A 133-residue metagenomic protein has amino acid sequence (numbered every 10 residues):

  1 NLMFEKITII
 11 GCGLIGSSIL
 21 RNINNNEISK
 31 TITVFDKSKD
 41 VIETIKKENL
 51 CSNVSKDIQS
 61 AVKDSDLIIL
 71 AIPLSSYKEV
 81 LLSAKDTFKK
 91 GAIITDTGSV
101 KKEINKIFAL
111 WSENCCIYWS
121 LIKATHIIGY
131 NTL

Functional and structural regions predicted by a protein language model:
L2-S65: NAD(P)+-binding Rossmann beta1-loop-alpha1 motif at the extreme N-terminus of oxidoreductases
F4, S29, K90-G91, N114: A general structural motif
S17, I42, K102, T125-I127: Conserved protein kinase catalytic core
F35, D96-T97, S120: Generic beta-sheet signal
N49-N53, A71, W111-E113: Short, hinge-like loop/turn segments at secondary-structure boundaries
Q59-D64, L70, L74-W111: Rossmann-fold NAD(P) dinucleotide-binding segment
W111-L133: Rossmann-fold dinucleotide-binding core
